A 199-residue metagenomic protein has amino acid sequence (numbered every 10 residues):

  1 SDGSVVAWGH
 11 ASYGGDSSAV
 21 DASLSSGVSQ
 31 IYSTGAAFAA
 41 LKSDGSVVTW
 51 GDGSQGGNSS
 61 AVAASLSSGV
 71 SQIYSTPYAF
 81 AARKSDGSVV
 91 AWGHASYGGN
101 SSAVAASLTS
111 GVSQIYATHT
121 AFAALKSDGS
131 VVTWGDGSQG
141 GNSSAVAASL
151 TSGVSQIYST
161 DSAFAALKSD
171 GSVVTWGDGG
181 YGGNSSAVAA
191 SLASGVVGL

Functional and structural regions predicted by a protein language model:
S1-G9, V197-L199: Short intrinsically disordered, low-complexity coil segments enriched in acidic
D2, D44, S68-S71, D86 (+5 more regions): Tandem repeat domain/solenoid detector
A7, A37-A40, T49, A79-A82 (+5 more regions): Conserved core positions of repeat-based scaffolds
W8-L24, W50-L66, W92-L108, W134-L150 (+1 more regions): Short glycine/serine- and acidic-residue-enriched loop/turn motifs that recur at repeat junctions
H10-S12, D16, Y32, K42 (+10 more regions): Asparagine/serine/threonine-enriched low-complexity, disordered tracts, especially those forming N-linked glycosylation
Q30-A39, S71-A81, S113-A123, S155-A165 (+1 more regions): Short, repeating "repeat-unit edge" segments in beta-repeat architectures
I31, S46, I73, A106 (+5 more regions): Low-complexity intrinsically disordered segments
